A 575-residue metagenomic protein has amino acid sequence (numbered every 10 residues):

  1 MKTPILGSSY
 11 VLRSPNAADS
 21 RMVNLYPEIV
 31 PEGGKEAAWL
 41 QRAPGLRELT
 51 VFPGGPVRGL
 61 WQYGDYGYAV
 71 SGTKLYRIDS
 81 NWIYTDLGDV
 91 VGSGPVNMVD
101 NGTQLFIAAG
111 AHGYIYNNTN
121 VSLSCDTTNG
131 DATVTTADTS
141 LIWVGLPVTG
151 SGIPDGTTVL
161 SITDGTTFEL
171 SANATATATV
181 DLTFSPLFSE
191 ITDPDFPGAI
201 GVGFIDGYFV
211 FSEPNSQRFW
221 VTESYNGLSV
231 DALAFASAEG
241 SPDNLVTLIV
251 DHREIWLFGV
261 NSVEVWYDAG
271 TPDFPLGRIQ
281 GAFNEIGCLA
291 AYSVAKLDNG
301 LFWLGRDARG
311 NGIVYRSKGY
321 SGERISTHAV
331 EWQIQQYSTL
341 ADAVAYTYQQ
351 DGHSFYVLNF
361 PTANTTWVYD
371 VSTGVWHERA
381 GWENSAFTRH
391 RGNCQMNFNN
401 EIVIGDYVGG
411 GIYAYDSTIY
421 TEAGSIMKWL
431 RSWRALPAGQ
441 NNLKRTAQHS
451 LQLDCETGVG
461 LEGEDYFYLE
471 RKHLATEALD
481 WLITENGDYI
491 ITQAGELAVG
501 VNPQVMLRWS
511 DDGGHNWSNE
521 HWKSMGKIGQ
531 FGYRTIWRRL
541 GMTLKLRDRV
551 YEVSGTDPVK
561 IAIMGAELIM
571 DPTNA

Functional and structural regions predicted by a protein language model:
M1-F106, E285-L301, R306-A575: Beta-sheet repeat architectures centered on beta-propellers
G45-V51, W82-D89, L187-T192, D231-A238 (+1 more regions): A short beta-strand motif characteristic of beta-propeller blades
P56, G94, F196-G198, I205 (+4 more regions): Beta-rich catalytic cores
I78, I162, Q217-G227, R508-S510: Conserved Ser/Thr-centered positions that define the repeating blades of beta-propeller domains
N81-T85, P186-S189, N226-A232, T271-I279 (+3 more regions): Beta-strand initiation motifs
V91, N120-D195, Q493-A494: Small/polar beta-strand repeat architecture
N97-T119, P186-T192: Hydrophobic or amphipathic alpha-helical targeting/insertion segments
W256-A282: Surface-exposed extracellular loop regions of Gram-negative outer-membrane beta-barrel proteins
